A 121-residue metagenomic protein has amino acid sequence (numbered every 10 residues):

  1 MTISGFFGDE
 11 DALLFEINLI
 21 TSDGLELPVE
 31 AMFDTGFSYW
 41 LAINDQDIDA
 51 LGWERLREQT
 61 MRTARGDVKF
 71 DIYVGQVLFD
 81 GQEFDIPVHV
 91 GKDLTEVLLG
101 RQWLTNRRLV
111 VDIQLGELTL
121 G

Functional and structural regions predicted by a protein language model:
M1-G121: Pepsin/retropepsin-fold aspartyl endopeptidases
